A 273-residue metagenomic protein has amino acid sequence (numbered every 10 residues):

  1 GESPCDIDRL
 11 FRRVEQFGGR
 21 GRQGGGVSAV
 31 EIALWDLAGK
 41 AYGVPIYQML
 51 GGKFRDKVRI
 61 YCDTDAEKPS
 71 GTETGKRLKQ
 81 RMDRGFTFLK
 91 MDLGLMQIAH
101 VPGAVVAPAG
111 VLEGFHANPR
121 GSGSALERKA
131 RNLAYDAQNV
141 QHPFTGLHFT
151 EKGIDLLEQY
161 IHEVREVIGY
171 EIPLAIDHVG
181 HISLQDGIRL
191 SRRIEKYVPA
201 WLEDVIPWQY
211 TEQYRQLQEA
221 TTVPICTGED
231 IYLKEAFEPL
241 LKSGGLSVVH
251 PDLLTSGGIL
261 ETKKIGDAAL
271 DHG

Functional and structural regions predicted by a protein language model:
G1-A41: Metal- or metallocofactor-binding catalytic centers and their adjacent structured scaffolds across diverse enzyme
V14, K40, V44-K57: N-terminal amphipathic alpha-helix/helix-capping segment at the start of soluble metabolic enzymes
V30, G43, L89, D177 (+4 more regions): Conserved, mostly hydrophobic/aromatic
D36, Q48, H162, R215 (+1 more regions): Active-site phosphate/pyrophosphate- and oxyanion-stabilizing loops and adjacent acidic/basic residues in soluble
Y42, I168-Y170, Y197, T221 (+1 more regions): Helix C-cap/helix->beta junction micro-motif
K57-R215: Metal-dependent enolase-superfamily TIM-barrel catalytic cores that perform enediolate-based chemistry
Q209-G273: Catalytic alpha/beta core domains of metabolic enzymes, predominantly
